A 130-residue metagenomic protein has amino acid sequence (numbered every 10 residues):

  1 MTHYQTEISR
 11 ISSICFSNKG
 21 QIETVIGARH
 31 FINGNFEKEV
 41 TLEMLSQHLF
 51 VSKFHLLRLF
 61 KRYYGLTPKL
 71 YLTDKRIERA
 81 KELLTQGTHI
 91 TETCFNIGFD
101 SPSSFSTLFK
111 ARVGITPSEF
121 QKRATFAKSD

Functional and structural regions predicted by a protein language model:
M1-E37, H48, K122-D130: Inter-domain helical "communication" segments and dimerization helices that couple sensory or membrane-embedded modules
H3-F16, L42-L72, N96-E119: Basic/polar phosphate-binding segments, predominantly the helix-turn-helix DNA-binding elements of transcriptional
I26, H30, G34, E39 (+3 more regions): Terminal helix-turn-helix DNA-binding modules in bacterial transcription factors
